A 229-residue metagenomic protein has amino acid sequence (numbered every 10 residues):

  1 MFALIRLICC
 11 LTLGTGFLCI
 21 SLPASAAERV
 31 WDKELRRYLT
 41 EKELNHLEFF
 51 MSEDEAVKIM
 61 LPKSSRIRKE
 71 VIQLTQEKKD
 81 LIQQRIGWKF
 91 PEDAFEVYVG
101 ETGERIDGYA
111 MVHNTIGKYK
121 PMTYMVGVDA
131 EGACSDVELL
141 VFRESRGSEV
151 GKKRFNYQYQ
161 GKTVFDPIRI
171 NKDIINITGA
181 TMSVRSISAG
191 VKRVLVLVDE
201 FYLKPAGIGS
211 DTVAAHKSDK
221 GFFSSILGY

Functional and structural regions predicted by a protein language model:
F2, L7-C10, L22-T123, A130-Y229: Intrinsically disordered terminal and processing segments
G14-L22: Hydrophobic h-region of N-terminal signal peptides that target proteins for export in Gram-negative bacteria
